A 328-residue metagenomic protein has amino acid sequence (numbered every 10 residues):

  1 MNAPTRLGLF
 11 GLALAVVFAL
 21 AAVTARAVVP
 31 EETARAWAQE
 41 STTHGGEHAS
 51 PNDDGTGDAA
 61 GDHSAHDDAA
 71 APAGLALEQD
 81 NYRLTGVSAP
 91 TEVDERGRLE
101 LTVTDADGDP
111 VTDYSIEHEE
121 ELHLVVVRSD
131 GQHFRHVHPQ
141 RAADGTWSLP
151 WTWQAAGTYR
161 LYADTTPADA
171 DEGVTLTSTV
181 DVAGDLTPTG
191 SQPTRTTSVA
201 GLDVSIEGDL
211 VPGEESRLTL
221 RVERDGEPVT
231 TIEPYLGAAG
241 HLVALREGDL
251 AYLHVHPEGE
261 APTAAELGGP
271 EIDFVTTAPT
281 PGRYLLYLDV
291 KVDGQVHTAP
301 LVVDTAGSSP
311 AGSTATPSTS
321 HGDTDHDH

Functional and structural regions predicted by a protein language model:
N2-H328: Intrinsically disordered, low-complexity terminal tails/loops enriched in metal-binding residues
